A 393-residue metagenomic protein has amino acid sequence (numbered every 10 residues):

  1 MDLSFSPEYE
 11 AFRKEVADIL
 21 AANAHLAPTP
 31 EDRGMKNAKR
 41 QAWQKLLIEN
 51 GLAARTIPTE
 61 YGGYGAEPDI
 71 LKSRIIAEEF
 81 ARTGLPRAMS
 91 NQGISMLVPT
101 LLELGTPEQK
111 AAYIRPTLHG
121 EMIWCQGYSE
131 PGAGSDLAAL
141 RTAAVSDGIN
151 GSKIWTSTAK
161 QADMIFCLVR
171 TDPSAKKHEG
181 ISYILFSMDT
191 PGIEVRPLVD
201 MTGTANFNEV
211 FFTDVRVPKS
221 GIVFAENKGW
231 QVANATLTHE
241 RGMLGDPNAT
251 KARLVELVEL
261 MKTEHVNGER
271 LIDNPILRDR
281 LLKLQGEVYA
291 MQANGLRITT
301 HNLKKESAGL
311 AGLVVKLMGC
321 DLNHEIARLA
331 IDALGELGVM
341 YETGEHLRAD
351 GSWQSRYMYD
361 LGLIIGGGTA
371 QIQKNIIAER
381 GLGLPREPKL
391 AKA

Functional and structural regions predicted by a protein language model:
M1-N91, A112, P116-H119, E259-L260 (+6 more regions): Amphipathic, small/basic residue-rich leader segments at the start of a protein or domain
D2, R13, A66, L71 (+4 more regions): Glycine-rich phosphate/cofactor-binding loops in nucleotide/flavin-utilizing enzymes
P7, I193-M291, L363: Glycine-rich beta->alpha junctions and the first turn(s) of the following alpha-helix
A27-M35, V266, I272-P275, Y289-E345: C-terminal helix-coil-helix/basic helical segment that borders enzyme active sites and/or dimer interfaces and provides
E49-A111, R115-G120, T158-M164, V288 (+5 more regions): Internal helix-loop-helix
G120-Y128, L168: A short, Trp-centered hydrophobic/proline-enriched beta-strand micro-motif
L140, N150-R196: A short core secondary-structure module
T142-V145: A structural signal for short hydrophobic beta-strand segments in well-ordered beta-sheet cores
